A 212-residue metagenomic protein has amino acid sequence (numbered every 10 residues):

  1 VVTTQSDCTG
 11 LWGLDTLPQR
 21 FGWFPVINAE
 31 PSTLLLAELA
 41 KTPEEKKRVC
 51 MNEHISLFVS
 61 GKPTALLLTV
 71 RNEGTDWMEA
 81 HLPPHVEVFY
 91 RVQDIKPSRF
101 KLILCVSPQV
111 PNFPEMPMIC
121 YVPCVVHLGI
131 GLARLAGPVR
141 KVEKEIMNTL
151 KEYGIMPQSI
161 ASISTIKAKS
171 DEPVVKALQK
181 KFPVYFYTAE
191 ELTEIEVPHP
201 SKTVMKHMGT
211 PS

Functional and structural regions predicted by a protein language model:
V1, Q5-L11, P31-L34, V70-D76 (+3 more regions): Gly/Ser/Thr-rich loops at beta-strand to alpha-helix junctions that form or flank small-molecule/cofactor-binding
V2-A37, I166, V174-P211: Long, charge-dense
V2-P97: Internal gly/pro-rich beta-alpha loop/helix module that stabilizes soluble enzyme cofactors or their anionic handles
S60-G61, R99, C120-V125, P157-S159: Short gly/pro-enriched beta-turn/loop segments at secondary-structure junctions
A65, Q93-P114: Short, well-ordered secondary-structure micro-motifs within conserved domains or adaptor modules
S107-H127: Conserved beta-alpha junction segments in alpha/beta enzyme cores
C120, C124-V142, I146-T149: Glycine- and Gly-Pro-enriched alpha-helical subdomains that act as flexible, kink-prone "lid/hinge" or packing modules
I146-I160: Phosphate/pyrophosphate-binding loops at sites that engage ATP/ADP/AMP, CoA/4′-phosphopantetheine, polyphosphate
